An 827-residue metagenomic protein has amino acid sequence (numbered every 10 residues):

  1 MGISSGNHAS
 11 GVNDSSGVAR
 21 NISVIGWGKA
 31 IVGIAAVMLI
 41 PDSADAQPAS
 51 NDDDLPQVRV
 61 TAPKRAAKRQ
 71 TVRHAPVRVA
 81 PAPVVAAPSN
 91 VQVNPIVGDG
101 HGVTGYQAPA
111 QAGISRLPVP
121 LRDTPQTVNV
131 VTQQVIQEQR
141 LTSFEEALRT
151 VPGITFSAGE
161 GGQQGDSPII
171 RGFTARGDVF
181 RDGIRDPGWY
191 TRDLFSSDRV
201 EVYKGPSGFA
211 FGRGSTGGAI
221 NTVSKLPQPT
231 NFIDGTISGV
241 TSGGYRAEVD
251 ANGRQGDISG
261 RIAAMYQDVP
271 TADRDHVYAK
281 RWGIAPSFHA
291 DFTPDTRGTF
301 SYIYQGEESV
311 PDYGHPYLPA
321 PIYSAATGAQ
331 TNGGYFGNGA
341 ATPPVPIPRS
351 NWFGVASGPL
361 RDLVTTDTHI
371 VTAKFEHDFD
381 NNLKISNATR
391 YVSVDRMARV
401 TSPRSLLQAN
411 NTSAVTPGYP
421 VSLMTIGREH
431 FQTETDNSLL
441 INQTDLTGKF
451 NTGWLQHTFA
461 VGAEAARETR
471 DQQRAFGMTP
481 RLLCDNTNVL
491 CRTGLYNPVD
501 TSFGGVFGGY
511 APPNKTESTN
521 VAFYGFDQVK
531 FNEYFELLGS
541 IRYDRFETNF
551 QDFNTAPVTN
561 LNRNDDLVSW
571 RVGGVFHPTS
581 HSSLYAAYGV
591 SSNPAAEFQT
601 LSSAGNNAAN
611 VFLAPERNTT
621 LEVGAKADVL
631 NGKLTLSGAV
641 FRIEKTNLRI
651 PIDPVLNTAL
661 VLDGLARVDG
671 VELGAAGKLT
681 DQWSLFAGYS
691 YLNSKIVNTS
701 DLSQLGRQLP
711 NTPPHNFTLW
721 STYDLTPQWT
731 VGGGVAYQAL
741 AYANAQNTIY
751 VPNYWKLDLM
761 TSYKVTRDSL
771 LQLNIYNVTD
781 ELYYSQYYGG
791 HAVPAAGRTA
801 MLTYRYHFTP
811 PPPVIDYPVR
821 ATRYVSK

Functional and structural regions predicted by a protein language model:
P63-T230, V623, G789: Acidic, small-polar-rich N-terminal luminal/periplasmic segments of exported/outer-membrane proteins
F195-D198, F209-I284, F292-T296, L634: Outer-membrane beta-barrel translocator/receptor signature
T271-A272, I284-D291, D295-E376, R396-N437 (+4 more regions): Acidic/polar loop-and-plug regions of large Gram-negative outer-membrane beta-barrel proteins
D291-T293, N437, Q456-E468, N514-K645 (+3 more regions): Structural signature of Gram-negative outer-membrane beta-barrels, strongest in the C-terminal barrel of TonB-dependent
V371-S393, E429-D552: Face-selective signature of the C-terminal outer-membrane beta-barrel domain
E376-R390, V394-S402, L584-Y585, A614-V697: Membrane-embedded beta-barrel scaffold of Gram-negative outer-membrane proteins
R642-E644, V661-Q746, T779, T803-R805 (+1 more regions): Gram-negative outer-membrane beta-barrel transporters
Y737-N744, S762-K827: C-terminal beta-signal and adjacent terminal beta-strands/loops of Gram-negative outer-membrane beta-barrel proteins
